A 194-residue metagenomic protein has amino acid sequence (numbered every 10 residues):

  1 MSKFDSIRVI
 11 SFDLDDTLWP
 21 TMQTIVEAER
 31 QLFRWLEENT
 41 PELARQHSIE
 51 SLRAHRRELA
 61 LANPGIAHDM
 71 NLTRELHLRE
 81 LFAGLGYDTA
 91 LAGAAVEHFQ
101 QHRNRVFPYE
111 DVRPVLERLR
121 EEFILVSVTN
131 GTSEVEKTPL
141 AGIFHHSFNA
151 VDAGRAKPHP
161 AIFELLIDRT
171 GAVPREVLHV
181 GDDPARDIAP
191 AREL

Functional and structural regions predicted by a protein language model:
K3-D5, E121-E122, R169-E176: Glycine-rich phosphate-binding loop signature in dinucleotide/nucleotide-binding domains
K3-E110: N-terminal helical cap/lid subdomain that shapes the substrate entry/recognition surface in HAD-like hydrolases
A90-A150: Substrate-recognition element of Asp-dependent hydrolases with the DxDx(T/V) motif
A150-A156: Short, acidic/turn-prone active-site loops that include or flank metal/cofactor- and phosphate-binding residues
A156-A189: Conserved Lys-Pro-Asp/Glu-containing loop-to-beta segment of HAD-superfamily phosphomonoesterases, centered on
